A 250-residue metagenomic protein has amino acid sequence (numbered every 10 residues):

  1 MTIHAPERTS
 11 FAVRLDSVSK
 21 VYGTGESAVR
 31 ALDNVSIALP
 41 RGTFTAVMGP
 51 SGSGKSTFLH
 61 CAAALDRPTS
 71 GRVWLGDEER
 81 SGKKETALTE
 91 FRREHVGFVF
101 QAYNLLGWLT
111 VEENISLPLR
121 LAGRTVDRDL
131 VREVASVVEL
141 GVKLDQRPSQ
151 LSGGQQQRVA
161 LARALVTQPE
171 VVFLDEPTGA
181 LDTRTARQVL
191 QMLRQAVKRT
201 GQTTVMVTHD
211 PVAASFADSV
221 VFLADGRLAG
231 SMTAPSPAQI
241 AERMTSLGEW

Functional and structural regions predicted by a protein language model:
T2-E7: Pre-NBD coupling/linker segments of ABC/ABC-like ATPases
S10-S219, L223, L228: ABC family nucleotide-binding domain
R227-W250: Conserved beta-strand-loop-alpha-helix hinge in the C-terminal portion of ABC ATPase nucleotide-binding domains
